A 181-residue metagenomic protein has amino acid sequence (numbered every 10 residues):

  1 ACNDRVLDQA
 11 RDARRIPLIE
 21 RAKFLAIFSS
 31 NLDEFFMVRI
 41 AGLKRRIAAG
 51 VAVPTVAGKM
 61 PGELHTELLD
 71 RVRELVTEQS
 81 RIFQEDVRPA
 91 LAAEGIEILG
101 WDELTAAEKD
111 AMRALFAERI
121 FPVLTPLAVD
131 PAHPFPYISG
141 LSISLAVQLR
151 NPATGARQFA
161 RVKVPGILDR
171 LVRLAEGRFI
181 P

Functional and structural regions predicted by a protein language model:
A1-P181: N-terminal non-catalytic structural scaffold regions of very large proteins
